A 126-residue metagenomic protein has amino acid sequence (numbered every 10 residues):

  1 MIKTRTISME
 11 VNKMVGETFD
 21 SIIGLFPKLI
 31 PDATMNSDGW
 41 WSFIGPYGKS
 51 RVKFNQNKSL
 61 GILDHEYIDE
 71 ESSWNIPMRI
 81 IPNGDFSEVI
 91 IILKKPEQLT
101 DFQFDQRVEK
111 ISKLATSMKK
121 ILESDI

Functional and structural regions predicted by a protein language model:
M1-S37: Hydrophobic ligand-binding cavity/cleft-lining segments
I2-T4, L60, S73, F86: A general secondary-structure signal for short beta-strands and their flanking turns/coil in non-transmembrane regions
T4-T6, Y47-R51, S72-P77: Short, surface-exposed coil-to-beta transition loops
N12-G16, N55-S59, I80-E88: A short, structured loop/turn motif at beta-sheet edges
T18-I22, F54, V89, M118: Hydrophobic pocket/interface hotspot
W40-P46, L63-D69, L93: Short beta-strand segments that buttress and anchor functional surface loops
Y47-S50, Q56-I62, E70-E71: Short, charged/polar surface micro-motifs in flexible loops or helix N-caps
E66-I126: Beta-strand/loop substructures that line and gate deep hydrophobic ligand-binding cavities in soluble
